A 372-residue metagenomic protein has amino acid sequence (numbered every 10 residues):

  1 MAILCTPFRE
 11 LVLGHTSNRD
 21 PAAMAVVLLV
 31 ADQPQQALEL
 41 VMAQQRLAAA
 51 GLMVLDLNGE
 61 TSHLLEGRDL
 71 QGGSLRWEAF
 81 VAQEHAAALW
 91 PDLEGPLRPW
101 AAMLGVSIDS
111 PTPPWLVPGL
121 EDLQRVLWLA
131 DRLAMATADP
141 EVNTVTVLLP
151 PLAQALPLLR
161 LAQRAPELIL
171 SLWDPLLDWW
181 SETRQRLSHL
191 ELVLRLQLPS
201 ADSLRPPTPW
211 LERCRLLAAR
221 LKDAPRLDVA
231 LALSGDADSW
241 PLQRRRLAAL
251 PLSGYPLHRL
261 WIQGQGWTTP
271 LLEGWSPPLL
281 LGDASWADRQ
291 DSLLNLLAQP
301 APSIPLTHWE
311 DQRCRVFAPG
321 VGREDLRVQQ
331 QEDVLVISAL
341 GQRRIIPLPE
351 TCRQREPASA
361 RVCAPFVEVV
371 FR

Functional and structural regions predicted by a protein language model:
A2-V12, L211-E324, E332-P357, F366 (+1 more regions): C-terminal lobe/tail of nucleotide-utilizing enzymes
I3-T6, E10-G14, A25-D32, V54-D56 (+4 more regions): Short, hydrophobic/glycine-enriched beta-strand segments
T16-E84, L149-E167: Walker A/P-loop NTP-binding active-site region of P-loop NTPases, recognizing the glycine-rich GxxxxGKT/S
L28-L29, V54, V126, V147 (+2 more regions): Short, structured motif recognition centered on aromatic/hydrophobic residues
Q35-L40, P357-P365: Short, low-complexity cationic-aromatic patches
A37-M42, R125-T137: Short alpha-helical segments and helix-capping/turn motifs at coil-helix boundaries
G59-A130, L152-R164, S181-L211: P-loop/Walker-type NTP enzyme "switch/lid" segment
D131-V145, L149-S276: Conserved catalytic-core segment of NTP-binding enzymes
